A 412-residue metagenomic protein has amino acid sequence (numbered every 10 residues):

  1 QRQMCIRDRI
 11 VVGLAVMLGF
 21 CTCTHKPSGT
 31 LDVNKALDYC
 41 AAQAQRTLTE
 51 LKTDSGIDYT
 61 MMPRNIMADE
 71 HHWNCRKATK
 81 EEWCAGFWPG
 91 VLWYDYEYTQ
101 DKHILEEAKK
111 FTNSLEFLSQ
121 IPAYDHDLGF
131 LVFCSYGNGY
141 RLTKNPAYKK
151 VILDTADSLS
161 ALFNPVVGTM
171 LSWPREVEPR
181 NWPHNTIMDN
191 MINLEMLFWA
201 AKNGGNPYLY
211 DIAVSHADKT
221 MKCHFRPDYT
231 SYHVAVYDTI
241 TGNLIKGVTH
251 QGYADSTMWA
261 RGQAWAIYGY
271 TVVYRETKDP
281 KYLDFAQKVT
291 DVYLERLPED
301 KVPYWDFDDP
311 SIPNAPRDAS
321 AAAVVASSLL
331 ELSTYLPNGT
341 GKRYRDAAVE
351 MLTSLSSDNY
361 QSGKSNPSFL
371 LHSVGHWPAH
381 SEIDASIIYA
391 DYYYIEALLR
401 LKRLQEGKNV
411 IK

Functional and structural regions predicted by a protein language model:
Q1-I6: Short, small-residue-biased leader/transition segments that mark boundaries at the very start of proteins
R7-G13: Sec-dependent signal peptide recognition, specifically the positively charged N-region followed immediately by
L14-T30: Bacterial Sec-dependent signal peptides at the C-terminal "C-region" and cleavage site
K26-K412: Glycan-recognition and catalytic cores of secretory/periplasmic carbohydrate-active enzymes
